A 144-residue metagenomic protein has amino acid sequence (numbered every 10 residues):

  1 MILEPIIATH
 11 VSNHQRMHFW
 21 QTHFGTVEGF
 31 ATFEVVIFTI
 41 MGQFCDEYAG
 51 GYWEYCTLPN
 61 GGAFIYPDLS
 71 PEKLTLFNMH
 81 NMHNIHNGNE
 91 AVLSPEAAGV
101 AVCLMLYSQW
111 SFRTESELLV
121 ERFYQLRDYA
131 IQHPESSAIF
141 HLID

Functional and structural regions predicted by a protein language model:
M1, T9, N13-M17, I37 (+2 more regions): Intrinsic low-complexity, intrinsically disordered segments enriched in polar/basic residues
I2-M17, V27, Y107-D144: Low-complexity intrinsically disordered segments
R16, A49-Y52, E96-V100: Short runs of predominantly hydrophobic/aromatic residues within well-ordered alpha helices that form helix-helix
T22: Short, Gly/Pro- and small/polar-rich lid/capping loops
T26-K73: Amphipathic, interaction-prone secondary-structure segments
L76-E121: Compact, glycine/acidic-enriched structural inserts
